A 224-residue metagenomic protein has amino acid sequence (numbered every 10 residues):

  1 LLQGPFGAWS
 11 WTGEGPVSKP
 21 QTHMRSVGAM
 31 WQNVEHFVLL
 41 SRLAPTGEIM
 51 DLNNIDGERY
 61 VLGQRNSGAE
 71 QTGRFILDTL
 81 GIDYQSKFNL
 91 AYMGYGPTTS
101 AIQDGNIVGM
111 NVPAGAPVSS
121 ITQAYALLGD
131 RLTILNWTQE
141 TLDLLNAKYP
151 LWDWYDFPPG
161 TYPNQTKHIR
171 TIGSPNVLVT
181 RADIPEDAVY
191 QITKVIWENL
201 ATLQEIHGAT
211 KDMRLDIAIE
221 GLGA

Functional and structural regions predicted by a protein language model:
L1, Y95-M110, T122-L127: Short helices/loops that flank or line small-molecule/ion binding pockets
L1-D56, Q64, T133-I134: Short, glycine-/small- and polar/acidic-enriched structural segments that line small-molecule recognition paths
L1-G13, Y95, N111-V118, T138-Q139: Beta->alpha turn/N-cap motifs
W9-S26, S119-Q139, L145-G160: Ligand-binding "clamshell"
T22, N54, G68-F75, P97 (+7 more regions): Extracytoplasmic/secreted proteins, especially bacterial periplasmic and envelope-associated proteins
Q32-D104, L200-E205, L215, A224: Bilobed "Venus flytrap"/periplasmic-binding protein-like clamshell domains and structurally analogous long
Q32-P45, L142-K148, Q165, G173-A188: A bilobed periplasmic-binding-protein/Venus flytrap-type ligand-binding module shared by bacterial periplasmic
P97, A114-I134, L144-L151, P175 (+1 more regions): An extracytoplasmic/periplasmic, membrane-proximal ligand-sensing/linker region
